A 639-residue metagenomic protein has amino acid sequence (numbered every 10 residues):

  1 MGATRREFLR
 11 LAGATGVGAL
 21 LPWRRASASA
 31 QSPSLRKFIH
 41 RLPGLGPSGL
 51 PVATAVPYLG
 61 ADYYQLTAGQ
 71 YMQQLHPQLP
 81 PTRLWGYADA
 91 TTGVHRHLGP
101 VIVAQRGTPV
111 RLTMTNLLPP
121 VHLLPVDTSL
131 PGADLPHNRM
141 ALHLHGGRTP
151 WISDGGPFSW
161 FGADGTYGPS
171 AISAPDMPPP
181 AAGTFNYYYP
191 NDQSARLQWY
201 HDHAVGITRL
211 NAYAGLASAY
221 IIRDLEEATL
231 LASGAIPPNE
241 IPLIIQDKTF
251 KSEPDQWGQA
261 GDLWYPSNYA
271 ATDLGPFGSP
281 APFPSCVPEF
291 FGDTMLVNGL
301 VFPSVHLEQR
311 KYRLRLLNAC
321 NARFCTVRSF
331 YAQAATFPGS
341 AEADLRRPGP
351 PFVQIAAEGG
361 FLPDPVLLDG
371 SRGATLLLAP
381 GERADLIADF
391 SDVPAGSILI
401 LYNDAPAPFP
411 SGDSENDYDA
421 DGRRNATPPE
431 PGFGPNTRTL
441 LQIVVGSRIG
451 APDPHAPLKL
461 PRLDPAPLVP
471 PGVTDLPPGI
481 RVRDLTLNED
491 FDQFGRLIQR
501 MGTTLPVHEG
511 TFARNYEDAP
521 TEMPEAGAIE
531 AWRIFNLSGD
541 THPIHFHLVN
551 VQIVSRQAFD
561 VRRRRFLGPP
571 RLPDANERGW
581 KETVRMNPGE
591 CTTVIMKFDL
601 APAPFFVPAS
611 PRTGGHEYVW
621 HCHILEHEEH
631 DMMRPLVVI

Functional and structural regions predicted by a protein language model:
G2-A174, T184, A271-R315, A319 (+3 more regions): N-terminal, post-signal-peptide metal-ligating segments of extracellular/periplasmic oxidoreductases, dominated by
V121-T128, F324-F330, H542-F546: Short, hydrophobic/aromatic beta-strand segments
D134-P175, E342-A374, G434-L440, I480-I639: Active-site pocket scaffolds in enzymes
G146-P169, T249, G258, L263-P461 (+1 more regions): Histidine- and aromatic-rich segments of cupredoxin/plastocyanin-like copper-binding domains
P179-I207: A conserved hydrophobic secondary-structure block that centers on an alpha-helix together with its immediately flanking
G183-Y187, A384-L386, E582, E590-V594: Short strand-edge motifs at loop-to-beta-strand transitions and within beta-strands of extracellular beta-rich domains
Y200-H201, V393-A407, P604-H623: Short, surface-exposed ligand- or partner-binding patches at beta-edge/loop junctions that are enriched in aromatics
G206-L210, P406-G412, E626-D631: Short acidic/polar inter-strand loop motif in beta-rich domains
